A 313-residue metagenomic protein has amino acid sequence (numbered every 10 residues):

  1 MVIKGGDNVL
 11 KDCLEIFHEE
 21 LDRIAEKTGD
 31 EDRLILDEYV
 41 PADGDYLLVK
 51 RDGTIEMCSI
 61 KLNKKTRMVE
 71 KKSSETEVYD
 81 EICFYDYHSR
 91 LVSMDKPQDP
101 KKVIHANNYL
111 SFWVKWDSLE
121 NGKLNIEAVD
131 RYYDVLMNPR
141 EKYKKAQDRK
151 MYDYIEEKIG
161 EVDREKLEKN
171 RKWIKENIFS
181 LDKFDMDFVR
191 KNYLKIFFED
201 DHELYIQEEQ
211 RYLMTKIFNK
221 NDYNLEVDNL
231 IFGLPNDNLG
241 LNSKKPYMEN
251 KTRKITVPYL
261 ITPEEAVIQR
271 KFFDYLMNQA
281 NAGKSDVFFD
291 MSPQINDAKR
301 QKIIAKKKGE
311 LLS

Functional and structural regions predicted by a protein language model:
V2-F218, D222: Conserved small-residue
Q147-L312: Basic, glycine-/proline-tolerant helical and adjacent loop/strand elements that line or dock onto nucleic-acid
